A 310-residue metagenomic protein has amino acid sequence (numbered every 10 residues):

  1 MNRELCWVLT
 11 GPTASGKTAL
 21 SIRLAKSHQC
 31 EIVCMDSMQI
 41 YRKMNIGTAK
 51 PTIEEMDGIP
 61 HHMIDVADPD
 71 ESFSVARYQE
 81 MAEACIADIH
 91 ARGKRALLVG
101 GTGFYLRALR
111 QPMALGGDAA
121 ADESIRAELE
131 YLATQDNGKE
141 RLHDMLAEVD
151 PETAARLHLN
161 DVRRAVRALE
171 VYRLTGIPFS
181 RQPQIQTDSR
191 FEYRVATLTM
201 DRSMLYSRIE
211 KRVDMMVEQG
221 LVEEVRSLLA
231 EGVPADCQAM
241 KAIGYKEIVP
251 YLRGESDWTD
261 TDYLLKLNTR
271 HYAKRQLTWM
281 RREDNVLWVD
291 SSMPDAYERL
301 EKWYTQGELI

Functional and structural regions predicted by a protein language model:
M1-I310: Phosphate/pyrophosphate-binding catalytic cores of soluble transferases and nucleic-acid-acting enzymes
